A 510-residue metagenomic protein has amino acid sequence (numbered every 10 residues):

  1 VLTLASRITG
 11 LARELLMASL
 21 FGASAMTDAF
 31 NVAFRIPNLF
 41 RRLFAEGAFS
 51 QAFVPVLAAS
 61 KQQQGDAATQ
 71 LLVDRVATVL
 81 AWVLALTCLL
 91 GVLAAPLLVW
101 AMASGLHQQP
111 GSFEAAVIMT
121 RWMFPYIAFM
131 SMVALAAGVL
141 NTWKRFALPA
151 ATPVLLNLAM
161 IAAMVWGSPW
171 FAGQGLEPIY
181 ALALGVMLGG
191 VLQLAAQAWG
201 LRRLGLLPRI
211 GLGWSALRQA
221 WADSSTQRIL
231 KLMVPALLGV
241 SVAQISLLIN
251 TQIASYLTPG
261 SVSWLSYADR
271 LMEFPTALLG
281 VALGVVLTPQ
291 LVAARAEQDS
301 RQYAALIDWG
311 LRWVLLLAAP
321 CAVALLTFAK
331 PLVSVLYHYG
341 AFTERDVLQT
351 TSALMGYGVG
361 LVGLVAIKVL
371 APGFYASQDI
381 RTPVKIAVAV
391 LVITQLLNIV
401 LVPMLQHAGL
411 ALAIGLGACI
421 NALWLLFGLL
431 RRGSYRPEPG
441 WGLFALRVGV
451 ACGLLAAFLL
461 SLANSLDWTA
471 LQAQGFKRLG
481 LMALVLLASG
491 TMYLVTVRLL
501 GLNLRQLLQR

Functional and structural regions predicted by a protein language model:
V1-R510: Membrane-embedded alpha-helical bundles of multi-pass transporters/translocases, especially carrier/permease families
